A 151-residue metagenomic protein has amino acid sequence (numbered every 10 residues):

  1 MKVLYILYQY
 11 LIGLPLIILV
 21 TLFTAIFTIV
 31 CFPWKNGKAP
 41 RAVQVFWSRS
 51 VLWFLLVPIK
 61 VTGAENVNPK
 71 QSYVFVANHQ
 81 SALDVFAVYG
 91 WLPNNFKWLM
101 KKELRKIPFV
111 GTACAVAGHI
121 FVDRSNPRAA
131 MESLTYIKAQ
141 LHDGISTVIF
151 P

Functional and structural regions predicted by a protein language model:
K2-K60, T112-A113: A transmembrane-helix-recognition feature enriched in membrane-embedded lipid enzymes and envelope glyco-/phospholipid
F54, P58-P151: Soluble catalytic domains of membrane acyltransferases
